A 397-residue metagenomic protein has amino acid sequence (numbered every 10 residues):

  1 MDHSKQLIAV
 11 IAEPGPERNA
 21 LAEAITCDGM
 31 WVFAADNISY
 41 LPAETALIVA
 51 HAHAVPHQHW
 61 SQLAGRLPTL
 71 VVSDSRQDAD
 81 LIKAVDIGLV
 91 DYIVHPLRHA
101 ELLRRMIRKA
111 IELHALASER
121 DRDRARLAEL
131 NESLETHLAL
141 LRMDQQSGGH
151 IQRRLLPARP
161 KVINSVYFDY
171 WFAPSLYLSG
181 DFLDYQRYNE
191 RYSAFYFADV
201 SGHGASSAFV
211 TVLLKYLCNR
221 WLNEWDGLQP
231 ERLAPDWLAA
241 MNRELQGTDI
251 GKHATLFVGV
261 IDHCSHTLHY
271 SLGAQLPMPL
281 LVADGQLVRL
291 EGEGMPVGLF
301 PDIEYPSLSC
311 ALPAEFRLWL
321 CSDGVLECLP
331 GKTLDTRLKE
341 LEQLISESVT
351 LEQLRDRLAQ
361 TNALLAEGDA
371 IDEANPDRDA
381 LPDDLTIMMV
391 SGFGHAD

Functional and structural regions predicted by a protein language model:
M1-P14: Non-catalytic signal-transmission and effector/linker regions of two-component phosphorelay proteins
P14-R18, V210: Short acidic/polar segment at the start of the alpha1 helix of CheY-like receiver
A22-E44, A50-H59: A short, well-structured beta->alpha microelement
E44-I48, V90, F316, D323: Conserved acidic residues
V49, W60-R122: CheY-like receiver
L113-S133, H137: Flexible nucleotide-interacting loop at or near the entrance of a catalytic core
A128-L318, G368, E373-D397: … and, occasionally, acidic/histidine-rich disordered N-termini of signaling adaptors
P160, R232, D236, V288 (+2 more regions): Catalytic cores and conserved motifs of cyclic dinucleotide signaling enzymes
